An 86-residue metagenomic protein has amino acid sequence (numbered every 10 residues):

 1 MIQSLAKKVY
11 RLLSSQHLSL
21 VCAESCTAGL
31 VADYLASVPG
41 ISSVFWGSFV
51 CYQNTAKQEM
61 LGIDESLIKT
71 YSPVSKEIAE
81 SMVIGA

Functional and structural regions predicted by a protein language model:
M1-A86: Short alpha-helical segments enriched in small residues
